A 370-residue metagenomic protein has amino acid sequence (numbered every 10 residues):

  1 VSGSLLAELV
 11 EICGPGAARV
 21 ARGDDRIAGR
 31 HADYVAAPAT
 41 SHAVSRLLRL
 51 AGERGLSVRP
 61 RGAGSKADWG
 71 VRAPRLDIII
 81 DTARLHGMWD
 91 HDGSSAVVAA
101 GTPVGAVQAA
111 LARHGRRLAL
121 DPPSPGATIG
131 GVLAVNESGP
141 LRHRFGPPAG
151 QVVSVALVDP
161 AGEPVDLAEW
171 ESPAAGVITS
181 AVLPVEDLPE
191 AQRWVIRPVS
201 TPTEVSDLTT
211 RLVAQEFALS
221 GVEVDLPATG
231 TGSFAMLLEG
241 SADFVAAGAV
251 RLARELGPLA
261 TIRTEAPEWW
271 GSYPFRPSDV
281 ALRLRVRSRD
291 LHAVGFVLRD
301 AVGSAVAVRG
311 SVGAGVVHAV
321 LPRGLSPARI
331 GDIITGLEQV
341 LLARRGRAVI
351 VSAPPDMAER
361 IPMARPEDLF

Functional and structural regions predicted by a protein language model:
S4-L9, T201-V222, A249, S288-S304 (+1 more regions): Short amphipathic alpha-helix segments
A18-A21, A36-P38, V58-G62, W69 (+12 more regions): General beta-strand structural signal in soluble alpha/beta enzymes
D24-H86, A96-A100, G105-L120: Glycine-rich N-terminal segment of FAD-binding domains in flavoprotein oxidoreductases, spanning the beta-loop-helix
R30, L56, R61-A63, D68-D77 (+4 more regions): Conserved glycine-rich FAD pyrophosphate-binding loop
Y34, A175, T229-D243, A314-R323: A generic structural motif
A39, I196-T201, M236-A242, L284-R289 (+1 more regions): Short beta-strand-to-loop capping motifs
W89, V104-G105, A109-E223, T229-G230 (+2 more regions): FAD-binding subdomain of flavoenzyme oxidoreductases
T231-G232, L237, S241-T261: Terminal amphipathic helices with adjacent charged low-complexity linkers/tails
